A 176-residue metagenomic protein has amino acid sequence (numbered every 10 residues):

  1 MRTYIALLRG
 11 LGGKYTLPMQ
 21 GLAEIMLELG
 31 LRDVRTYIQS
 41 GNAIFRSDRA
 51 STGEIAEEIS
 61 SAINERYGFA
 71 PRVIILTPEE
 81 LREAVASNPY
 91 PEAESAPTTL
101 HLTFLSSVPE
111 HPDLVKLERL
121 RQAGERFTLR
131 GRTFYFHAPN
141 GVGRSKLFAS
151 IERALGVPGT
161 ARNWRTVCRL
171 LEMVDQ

Functional and structural regions predicted by a protein language model:
R2-Q176: Surface-exposed, charge/polar-rich loops and edge strands
